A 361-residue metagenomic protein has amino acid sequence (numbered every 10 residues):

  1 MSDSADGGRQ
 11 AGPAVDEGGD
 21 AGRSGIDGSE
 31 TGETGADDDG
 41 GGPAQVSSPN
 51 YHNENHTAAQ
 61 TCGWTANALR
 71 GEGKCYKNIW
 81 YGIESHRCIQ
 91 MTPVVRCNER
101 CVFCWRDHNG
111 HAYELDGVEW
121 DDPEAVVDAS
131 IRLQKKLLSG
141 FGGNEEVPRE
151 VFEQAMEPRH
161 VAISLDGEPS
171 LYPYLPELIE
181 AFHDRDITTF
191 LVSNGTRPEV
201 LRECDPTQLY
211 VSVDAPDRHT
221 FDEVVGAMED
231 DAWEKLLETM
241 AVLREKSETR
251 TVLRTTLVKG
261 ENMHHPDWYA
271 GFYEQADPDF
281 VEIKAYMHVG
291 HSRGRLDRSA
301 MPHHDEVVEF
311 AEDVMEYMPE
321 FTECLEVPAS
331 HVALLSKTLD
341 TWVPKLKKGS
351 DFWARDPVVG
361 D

Functional and structural regions predicted by a protein language model:
M1-V95, E99-F103, D107-K136: Flexible, acidic/Gly-rich N-terminal and inter-domain linker regions that tether and position cofactor-handling modules
D3-D6, G12-G35, A44-Q45, E54 (+2 more regions): Radical SAM enzyme [4Fe-4S]-AdoMet core and its adjacent flexible, acidic and glycine-rich loops/tails across
G63, P93, L165, S336-K337: Pocket-edge structural micro-motifs
H86, M156-P158, V327-H331: Short Gly/Ser/Thr- and Asp/Glu-enriched loop/turn motifs at secondary-structure junctions
R96-R100, R218, H288, W342: Short, acidic Gly/Pro/Ser/Thr-rich loop/turn segments
A125-A155: Short Fe-S-cluster ligation motifs
N144-R298, P302-D313: Conserved AdoMet/S-adenosylmethionine-binding subsite of the radical SAM
